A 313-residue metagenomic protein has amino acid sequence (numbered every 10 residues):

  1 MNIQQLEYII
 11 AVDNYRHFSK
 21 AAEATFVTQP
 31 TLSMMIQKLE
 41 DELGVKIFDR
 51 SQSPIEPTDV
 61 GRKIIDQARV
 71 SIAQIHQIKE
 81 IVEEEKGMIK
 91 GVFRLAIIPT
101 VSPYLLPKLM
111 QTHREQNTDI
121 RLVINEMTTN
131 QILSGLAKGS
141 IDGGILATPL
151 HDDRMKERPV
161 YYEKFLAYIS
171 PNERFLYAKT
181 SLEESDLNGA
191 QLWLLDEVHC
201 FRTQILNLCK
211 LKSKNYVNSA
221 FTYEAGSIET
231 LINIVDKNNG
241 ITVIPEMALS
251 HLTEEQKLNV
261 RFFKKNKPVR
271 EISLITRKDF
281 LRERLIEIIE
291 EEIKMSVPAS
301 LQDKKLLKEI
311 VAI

Functional and structural regions predicted by a protein language model:
I9, A21-A22, T58, H113: Hydrophobic two-helix hairpin corresponding to the core of helix-turn-helix DNA-binding domains
I10-T28, Q52: Short helix-boundary/capping micro-motifs
E40-D59: A short LG(V/I)-centered, amphipathic sequence patch enriched for acidic residue(s) preceding the LG motif
K90-D153, E224-S227: Central regulatory/effector-binding core of bacterial HTH transcription factors
T128-I141, L146-A147, V198-N259, I310-V311: Hydrophobic hinge/microswitch elements
D153-P159, E163, K179-T180, G226-D279: Beta-alpha-beta core module
M155-L192: Flexible hinge/capping segments at coil-to-helix
A190-S213, R282-I286, E290-E291, V297-K308: Secondary-structure junction motif
